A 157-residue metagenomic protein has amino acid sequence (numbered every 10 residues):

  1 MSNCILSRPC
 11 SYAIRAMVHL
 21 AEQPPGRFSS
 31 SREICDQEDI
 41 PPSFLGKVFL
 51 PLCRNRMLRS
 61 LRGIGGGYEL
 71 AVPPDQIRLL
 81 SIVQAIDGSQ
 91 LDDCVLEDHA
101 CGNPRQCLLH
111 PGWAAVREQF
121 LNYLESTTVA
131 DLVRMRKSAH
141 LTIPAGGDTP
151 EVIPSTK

Functional and structural regions predicted by a protein language model:
M1-L6: Short, Lys/Arg-enriched N-terminal segment that forms or immediately precedes the first helix of a structured domain
R8, P73-D98, W113-E118: Conserved segment of winged-helix/HTH DNA-binding domains
R8, Y12-I40: N-terminal helix-turn-helix DNA-binding core of bacterial DNA-binding proteins
P41, A71: Helix-turn-helix DNA-binding motif, specifically the short coil turn and the N-cap/start of the second
F44: Residues in the helix-turn-helix
V48-C53: Basic amphipathic alpha-helical segments that dock to polyanions
M57-L70: Beta-hairpin "wing" of winged helix-turn-helix
D98-K157: C-terminal regulatory/oligomerization modules of transcriptional regulators
